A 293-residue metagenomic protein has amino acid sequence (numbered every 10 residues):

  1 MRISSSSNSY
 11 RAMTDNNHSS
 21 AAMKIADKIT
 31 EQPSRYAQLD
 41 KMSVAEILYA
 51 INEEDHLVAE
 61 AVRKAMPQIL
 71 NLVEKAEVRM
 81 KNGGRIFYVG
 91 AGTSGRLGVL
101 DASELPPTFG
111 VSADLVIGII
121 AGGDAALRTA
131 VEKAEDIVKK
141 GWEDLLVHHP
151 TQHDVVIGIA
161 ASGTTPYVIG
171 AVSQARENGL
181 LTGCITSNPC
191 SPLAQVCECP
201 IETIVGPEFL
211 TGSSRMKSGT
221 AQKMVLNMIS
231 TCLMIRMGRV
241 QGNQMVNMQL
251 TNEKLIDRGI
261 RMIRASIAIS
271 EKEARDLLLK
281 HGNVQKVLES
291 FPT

Functional and structural regions predicted by a protein language model:
T14-A61: Cofactor-/ligand-binding subdomain signature composed of acidic, glycine-rich, tryptophan-containing flexible loops
A50-V58, G118-R128, I256: Gly-rich Lys/Arg/Thr-decorated short loops/hinges at beta-loop-alpha junctions or inter-strand turns that position
E54-K64, A130, V155-G158: Short, basic, glycine/proline-bearing loop/turn elements
K64-R79: A short, well-structured juxtamembrane/interface segment
F87-M224, T231-M237: Glycine-rich phosphate-binding loops that contact phosphosugars or nucleotide phosphates
L233-T293: Short, amphipathic alpha-helical interaction segments embedded in low-complexity terminal/linker regions of eukaryotic
